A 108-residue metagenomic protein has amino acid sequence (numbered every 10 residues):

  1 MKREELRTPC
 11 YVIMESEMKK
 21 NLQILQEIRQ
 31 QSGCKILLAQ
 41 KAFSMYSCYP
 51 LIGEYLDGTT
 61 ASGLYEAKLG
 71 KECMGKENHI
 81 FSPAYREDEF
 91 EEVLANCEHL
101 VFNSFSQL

Functional and structural regions predicted by a protein language model:
M1-I13: Generic N-terminal amphipathic, Lys/Arg-enriched alpha-helix
C10-I13, I28, I36-L38, G58: Broad hydrophobic/π-residue packing in well-ordered secondary structure
M18: Conserved anionic group-binding/transfer micro-motifs
N21-Q31, L69: A short, N-terminal amphipathic alpha-helix
C34-L108: Active-site-proximal beta-alpha core segment in soluble small-molecule metabolic enzymes
